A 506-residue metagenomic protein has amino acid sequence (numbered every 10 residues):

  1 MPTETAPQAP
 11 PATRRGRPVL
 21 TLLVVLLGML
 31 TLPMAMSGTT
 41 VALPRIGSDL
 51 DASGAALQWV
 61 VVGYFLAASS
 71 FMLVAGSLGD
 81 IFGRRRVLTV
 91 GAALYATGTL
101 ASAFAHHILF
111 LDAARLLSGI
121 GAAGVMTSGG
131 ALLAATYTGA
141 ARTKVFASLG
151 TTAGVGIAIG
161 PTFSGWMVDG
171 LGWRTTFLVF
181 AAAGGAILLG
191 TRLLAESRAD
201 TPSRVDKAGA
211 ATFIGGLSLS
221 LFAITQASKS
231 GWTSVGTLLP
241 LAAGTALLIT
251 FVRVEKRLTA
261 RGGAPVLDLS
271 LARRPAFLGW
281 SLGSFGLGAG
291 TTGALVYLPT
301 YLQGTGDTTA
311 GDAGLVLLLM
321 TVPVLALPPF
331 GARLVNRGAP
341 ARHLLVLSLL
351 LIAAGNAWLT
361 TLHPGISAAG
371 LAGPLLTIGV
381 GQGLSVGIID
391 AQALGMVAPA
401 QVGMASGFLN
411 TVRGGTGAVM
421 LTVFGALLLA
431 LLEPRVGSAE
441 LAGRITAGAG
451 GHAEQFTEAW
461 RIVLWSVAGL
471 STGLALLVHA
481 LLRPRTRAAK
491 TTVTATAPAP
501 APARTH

Functional and structural regions predicted by a protein language model:
M1-R17, T446, G450-G451, L481-H506: Intrinsic disorder in cytosolic terminal tails and internal cytosolic loops of multi-pass membrane transporters
P18-M34, T39-L43, G54, A208 (+4 more regions): 12-transmembrane solute porter fold
L30, V62-L66, A93, L116 (+6 more regions): Transmembrane alpha-helical cores of Major Facilitator Superfamily
A42-F71, F110-A113, G311-L315: Extracellular/periplasmic helix-loop-helix junction of adjacent transmembrane segments in MFS-like secondary
I46-G47, L78-G79, F163-L171, I224 (+3 more regions): Interfacial helix-cap and linker-helix signal at transmembrane-aqueous boundaries of multi-pass secondary transporters
V62-G76, M126-G130, L318-G331: Central cavity-lining transmembrane alpha-helices of secondary-active solute carriers, predominantly the Major
M72-G209: Helix-loop-helix hairpins in multi-pass membrane proteins, especially solute transporters
D169-G283, G290, T308-T309, V316 (+1 more regions): Hydrophobic transmembrane-helix bundles of small-molecule transporters
